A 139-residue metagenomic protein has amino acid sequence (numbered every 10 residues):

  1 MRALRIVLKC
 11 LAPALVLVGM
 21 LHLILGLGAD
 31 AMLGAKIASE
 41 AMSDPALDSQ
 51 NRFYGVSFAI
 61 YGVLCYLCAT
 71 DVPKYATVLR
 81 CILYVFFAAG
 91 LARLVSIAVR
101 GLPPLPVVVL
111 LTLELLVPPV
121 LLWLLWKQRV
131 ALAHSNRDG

Functional and structural regions predicted by a protein language model:
M1-V16: Cytosolic juxtamembrane helix and N-cap/initiation of the first transmembrane helix
A14-S49, G55: Hydrophobic transmembrane helix segments
L15-M20, V85-V95: Aromatic-anchored segments of alpha-helical transmembrane domains
L23, Y66, L94, P119-W123: Membrane-embedded alpha-helical segments of multi-pass transporters/permeases
P45-L67, Y84-A88: Core segments of alpha-helical transmembrane spans in multipass integral membrane proteins
V63-L79: Juxtamembrane helix-break-helix junctions at the cytosolic face of small multi-pass alpha-helical membrane proteins
L102-L113: Non-cytosolic membrane-interface motifs at loop->transmembrane helix junctions
L116-G139: Membrane-water interface at the C-terminal end of transmembrane alpha helices
